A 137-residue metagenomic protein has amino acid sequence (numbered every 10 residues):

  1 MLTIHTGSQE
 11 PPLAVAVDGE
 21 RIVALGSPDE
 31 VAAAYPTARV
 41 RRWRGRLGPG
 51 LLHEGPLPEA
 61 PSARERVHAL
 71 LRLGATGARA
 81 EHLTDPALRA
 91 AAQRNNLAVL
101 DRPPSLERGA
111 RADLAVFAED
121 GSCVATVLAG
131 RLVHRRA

Functional and structural regions predicted by a protein language model:
M1-A34, V99, S105-L106, A110-E119 (+1 more regions): N-terminal metal-binding scaffold of metallo-dependent hydrolase/deaminase domains
M1-T6, E30-E65: Replace "His-x-His-based motif
P28, L57, H82-D85: Short, ordered loop/turn segments at secondary-structure junctions
A38-V40, A125-L132: Short, compositionally biased
H68-L71, E107: Alpha-helical segments flanking ligand/cofactor-binding loops in enzyme cores
L73-G77: Short acidic/polar active-site loop segments enriched in Thr and Asp
A78-R79, A115: Hydrophobic residues within beta-strands of alpha/beta enzymes
A80-S105: Active-site loop-helix segments enriched in His/Asp/Glu that coordinate and activate a nucleophilic water at divalent
